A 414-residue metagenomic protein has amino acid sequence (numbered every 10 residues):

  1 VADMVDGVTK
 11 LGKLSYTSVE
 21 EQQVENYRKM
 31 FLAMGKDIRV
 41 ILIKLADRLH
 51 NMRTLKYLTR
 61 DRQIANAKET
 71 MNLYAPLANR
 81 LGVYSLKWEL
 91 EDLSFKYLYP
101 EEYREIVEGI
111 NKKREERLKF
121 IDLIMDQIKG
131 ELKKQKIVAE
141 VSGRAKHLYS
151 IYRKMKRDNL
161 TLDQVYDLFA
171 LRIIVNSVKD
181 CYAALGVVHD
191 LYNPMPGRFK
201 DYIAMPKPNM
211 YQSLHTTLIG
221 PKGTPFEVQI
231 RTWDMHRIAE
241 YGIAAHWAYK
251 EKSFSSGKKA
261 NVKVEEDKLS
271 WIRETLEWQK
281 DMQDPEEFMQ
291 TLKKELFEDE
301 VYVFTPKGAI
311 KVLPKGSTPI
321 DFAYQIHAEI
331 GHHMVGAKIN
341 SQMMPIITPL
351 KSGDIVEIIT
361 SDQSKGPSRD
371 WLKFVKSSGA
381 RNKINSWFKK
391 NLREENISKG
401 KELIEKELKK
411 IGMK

Functional and structural regions predicted by a protein language model:
G7-F169, C181-G186, P194-K315, P319-K414: Internal insertion modules embedded within essential enzymes
I174-N176: Short hydrophobic/aromatic beta-strand micro-patches that form the beta-sheet surface supporting nucleotide- or nucleic
